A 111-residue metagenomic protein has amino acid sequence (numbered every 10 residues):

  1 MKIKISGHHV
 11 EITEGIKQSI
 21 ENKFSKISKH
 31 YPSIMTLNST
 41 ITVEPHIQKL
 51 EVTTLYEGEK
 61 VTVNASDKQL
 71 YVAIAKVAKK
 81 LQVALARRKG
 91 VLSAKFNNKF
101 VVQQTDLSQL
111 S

Functional and structural regions predicted by a protein language model:
M1-S111: N-terminal, polar/charged subdomain of small-to-medium soluble alpha/beta proteins
